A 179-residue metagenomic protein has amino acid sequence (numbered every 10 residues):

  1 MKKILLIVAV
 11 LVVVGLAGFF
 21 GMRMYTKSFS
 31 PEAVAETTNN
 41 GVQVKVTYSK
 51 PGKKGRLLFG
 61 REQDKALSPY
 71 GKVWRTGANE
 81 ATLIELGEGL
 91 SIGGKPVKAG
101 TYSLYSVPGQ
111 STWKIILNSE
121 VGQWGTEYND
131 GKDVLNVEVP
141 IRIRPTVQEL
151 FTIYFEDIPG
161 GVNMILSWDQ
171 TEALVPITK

Functional and structural regions predicted by a protein language model:
M1-I4: Positively charged n-region of N-terminal signal peptides that target proteins for export
L6-G21: Hydrophobic membrane-insertion alpha-helices, especially the h-region of bacterial N-terminal signal peptides
G18-A35: Aromatic-capped interface at the extracytoplasmic side of an N-terminal signal-anchor transmembrane helix
A33-N39, I84-S91, L166: Short acidic-hydrophobic surface loop/beta-edge motif
N39-A66: Short extracytoplasmic
P51, G89, V107-S111, N118-G122 (+3 more regions): Solvent-exposed coil/turn segments that connect beta secondary-structure elements in extracytoplasmic/periplasmic
V73-Q123: Mid-length scaffold segments of soluble, non-membrane domains
G122-W168: Surface-exposed, gly/pro-biased binding rims or lids
